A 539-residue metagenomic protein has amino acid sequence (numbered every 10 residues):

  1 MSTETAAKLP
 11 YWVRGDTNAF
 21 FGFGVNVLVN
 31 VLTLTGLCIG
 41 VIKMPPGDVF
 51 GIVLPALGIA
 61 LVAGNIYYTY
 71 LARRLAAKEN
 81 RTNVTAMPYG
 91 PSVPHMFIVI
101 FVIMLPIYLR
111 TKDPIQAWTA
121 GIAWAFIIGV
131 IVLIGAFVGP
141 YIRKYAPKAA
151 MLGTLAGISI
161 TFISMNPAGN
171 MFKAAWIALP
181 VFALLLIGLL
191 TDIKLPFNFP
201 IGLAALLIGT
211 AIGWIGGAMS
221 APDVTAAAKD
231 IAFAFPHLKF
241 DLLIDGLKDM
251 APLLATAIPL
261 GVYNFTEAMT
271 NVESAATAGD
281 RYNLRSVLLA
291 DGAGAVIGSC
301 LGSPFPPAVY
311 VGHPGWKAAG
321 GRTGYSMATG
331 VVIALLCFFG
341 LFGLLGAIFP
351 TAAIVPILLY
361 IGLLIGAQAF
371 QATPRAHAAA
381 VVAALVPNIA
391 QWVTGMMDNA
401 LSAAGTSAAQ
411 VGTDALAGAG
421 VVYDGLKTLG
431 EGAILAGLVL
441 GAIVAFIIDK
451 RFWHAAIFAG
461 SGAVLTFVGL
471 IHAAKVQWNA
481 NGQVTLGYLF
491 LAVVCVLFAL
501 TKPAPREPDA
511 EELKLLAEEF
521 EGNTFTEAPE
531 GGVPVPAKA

Functional and structural regions predicted by a protein language model:
S2-W12, V31-L37, H313-G315, A328-E521: Transmembrane alpha-helical segments and their short flanking loops that form helix-hairpins/helix-helix interfaces
A6-F182, G315-M327, V331-G343, A347-L358 (+3 more regions): Early transmembrane hairpin of solute transport permeases
K8-Y11, M44-G47, Y70-T82, M250-T323 (+2 more regions): Membrane-embedded helical hairpins/re-entrant loop segments and their flanking transmembrane helices within multi-pass
V29, G58, F137, L179 (+12 more regions): Conserved active-site and cofactor/substrate-binding residues in soluble primary-metabolism enzymes
D48-V53, L57, V62-N65, Y70 (+8 more regions): Flexible hinge motifs at transmembrane-helix junctions and intramembrane kinks/re-entrant loops in multi-pass membrane
R73-A77, P140-K144, K148, K194 (+3 more regions): Transmembrane helix-loop junctions in multipass membrane proteins, especially transporters and channels
I193, G217, G302, G340-L341: Short helix-capping/hinge motifs at transmembrane helix termini and TM-loop junctions
E512-A539: Long, low-complexity, intrinsically disordered cytosolic termini of multi-pass membrane proteins
